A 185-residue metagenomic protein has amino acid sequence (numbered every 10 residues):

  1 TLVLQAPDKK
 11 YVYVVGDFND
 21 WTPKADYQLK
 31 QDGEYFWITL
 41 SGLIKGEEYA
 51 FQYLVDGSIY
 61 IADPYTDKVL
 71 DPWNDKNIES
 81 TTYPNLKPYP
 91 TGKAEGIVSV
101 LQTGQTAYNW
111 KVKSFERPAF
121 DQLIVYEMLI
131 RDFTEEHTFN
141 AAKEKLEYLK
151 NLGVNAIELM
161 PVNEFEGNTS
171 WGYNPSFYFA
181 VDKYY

Functional and structural regions predicted by a protein language model:
T1-V12, I61-Q122: Basic K/R-rich, polyanion-interacting modules in nucleoproteins and related proteins
V3-E48, D56-E79: Aromatic-rich carbohydrate-binding modules that target alpha-glucans
D20, R131-T134, N163-E166: Solvent-exposed loop/turn segments at secondary-structure junctions within structured extracellular/periplasmic domains
A25, A62-T66, E136-A141, P161 (+1 more regions): Short, solvent-exposed loop/turn and secondary-structure capping segments
Y53, M128, L149, L159 (+1 more regions): Conserved, mostly hydrophobic/aromatic
Q102-A156: An acidic-aromatic substrate-binding cleft motif
L152-E166: Glycine-rich, aromatic-flanked loop segments that form ligand/cofactor-binding clefts across common enzyme folds
F165-Y185: Aromatic- and acidic-residue-enriched carbohydrate-binding clefts of CAZyme catalytic domains
